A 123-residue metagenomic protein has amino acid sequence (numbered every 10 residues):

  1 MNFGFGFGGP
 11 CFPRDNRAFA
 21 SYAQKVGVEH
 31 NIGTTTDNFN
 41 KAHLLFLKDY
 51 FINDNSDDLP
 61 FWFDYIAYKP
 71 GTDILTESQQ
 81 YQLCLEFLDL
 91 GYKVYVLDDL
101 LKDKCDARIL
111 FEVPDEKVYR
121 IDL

Functional and structural regions predicted by a protein language model:
M1-L123: Structural/interface elements that position substrates and couple domains in central-metabolism enzymes
